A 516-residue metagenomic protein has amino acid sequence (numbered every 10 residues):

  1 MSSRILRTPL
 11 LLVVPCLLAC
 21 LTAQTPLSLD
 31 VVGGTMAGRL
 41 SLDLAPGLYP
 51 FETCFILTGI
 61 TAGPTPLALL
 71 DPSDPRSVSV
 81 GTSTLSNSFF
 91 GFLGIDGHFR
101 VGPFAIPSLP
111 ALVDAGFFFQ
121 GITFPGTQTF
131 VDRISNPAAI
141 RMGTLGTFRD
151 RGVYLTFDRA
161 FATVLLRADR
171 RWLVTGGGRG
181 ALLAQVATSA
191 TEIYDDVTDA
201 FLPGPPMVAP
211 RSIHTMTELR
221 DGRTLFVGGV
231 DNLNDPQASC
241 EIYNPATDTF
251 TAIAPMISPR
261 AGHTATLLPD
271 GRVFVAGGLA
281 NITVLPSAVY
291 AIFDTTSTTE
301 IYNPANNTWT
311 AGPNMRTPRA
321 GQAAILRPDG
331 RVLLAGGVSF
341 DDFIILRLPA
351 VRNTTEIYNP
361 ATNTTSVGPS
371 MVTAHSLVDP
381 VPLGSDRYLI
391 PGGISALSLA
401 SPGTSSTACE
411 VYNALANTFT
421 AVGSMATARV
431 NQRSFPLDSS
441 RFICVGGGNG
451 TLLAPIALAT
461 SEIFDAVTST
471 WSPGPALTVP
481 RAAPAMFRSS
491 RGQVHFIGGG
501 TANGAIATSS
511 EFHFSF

Functional and structural regions predicted by a protein language model:
M1-L6: N-terminal secretory signal peptides that target proteins for export/translocation
P9-C20: Bacterial N-terminal signal peptides
A19-Q24, V78-T84, V153-L155, L477: Short, solvent-exposed secondary-structure boundary motifs
Q24-G146: Residue-level hotspots within well-ordered secondary structure
M142-F516: Kelch-like beta-propeller repeat domains
